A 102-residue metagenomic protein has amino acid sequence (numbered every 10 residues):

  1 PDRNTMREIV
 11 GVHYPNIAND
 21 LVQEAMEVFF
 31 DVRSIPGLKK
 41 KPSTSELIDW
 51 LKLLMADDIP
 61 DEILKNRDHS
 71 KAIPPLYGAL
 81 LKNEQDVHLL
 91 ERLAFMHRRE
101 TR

Functional and structural regions predicted by a protein language model:
P1-R102: C-terminal regulatory/interaction module of P-loop NTP-utilizing enzymes
